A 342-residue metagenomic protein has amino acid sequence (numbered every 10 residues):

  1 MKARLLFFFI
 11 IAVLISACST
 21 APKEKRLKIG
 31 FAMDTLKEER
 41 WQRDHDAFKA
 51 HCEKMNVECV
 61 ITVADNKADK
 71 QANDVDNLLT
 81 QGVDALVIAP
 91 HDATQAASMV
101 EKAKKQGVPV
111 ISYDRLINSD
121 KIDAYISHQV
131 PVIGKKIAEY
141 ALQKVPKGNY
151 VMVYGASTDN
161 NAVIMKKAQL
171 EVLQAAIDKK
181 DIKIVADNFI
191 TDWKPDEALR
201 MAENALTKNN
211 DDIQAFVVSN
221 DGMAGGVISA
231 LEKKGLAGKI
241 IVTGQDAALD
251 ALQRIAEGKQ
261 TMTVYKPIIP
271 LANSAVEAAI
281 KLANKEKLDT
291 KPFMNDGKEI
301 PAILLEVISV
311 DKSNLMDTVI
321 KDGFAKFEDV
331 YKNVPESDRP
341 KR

Functional and structural regions predicted by a protein language model:
M1-L6: Bacterial N-terminal signal peptides that target proteins for export
F8-A12: Sec-dependent N-terminal signal peptides
L14-A17: C-terminal motif of bacterial Sec signal peptides marking the signal peptidase cleavage site
S19-R342: A residue-level marker of the well-folded mature domains of exported/periplasmic proteins
